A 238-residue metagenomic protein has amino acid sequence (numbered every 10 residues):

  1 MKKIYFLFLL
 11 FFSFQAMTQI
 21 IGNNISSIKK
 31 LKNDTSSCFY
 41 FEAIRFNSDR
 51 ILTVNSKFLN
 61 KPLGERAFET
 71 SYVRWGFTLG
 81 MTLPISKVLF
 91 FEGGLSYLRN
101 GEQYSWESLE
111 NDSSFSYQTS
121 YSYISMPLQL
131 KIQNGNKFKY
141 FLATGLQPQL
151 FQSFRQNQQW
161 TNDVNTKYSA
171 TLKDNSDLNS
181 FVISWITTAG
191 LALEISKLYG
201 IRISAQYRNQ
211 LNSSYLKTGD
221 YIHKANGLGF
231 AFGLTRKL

Functional and structural regions predicted by a protein language model:
M1-I4, Q19: Positively charged n-region of N-terminal signal peptides that target proteins for export
Y5-L9: Sec-dependent signal peptide hydrophobic core
S13-F14: N-terminal signal peptide c-region/cleavage motif recognized by signal peptidases
Q19-L83, K237: Short glycine/proline- and aromatic-enriched beta-strand/turn motifs that initiate or cap beta-hairpins
I28-K30, L52-V54, S176-L178, V182-L238: Predominantly the C-terminal beta-signal and adjacent terminal strand-loop region of outer-membrane beta-barrel
D49-Y72, R99-Y123, L150-V182, Q210-A225: Extracellular/periplasm-exposed beta-strand and loop segments of Gram-negative cell-envelope proteins, dominated by
F77-I85, L95-Y97, M126-I132, T144-P148 (+3 more regions): Residues on the lipid-exposed face of transmembrane beta-strands in outer-membrane beta-barrel proteins
K87-F91, F138-Y140, K197-I201: Repeated loop/turn-to-beta-strand initiation elements of outer-membrane beta-barrel proteins
